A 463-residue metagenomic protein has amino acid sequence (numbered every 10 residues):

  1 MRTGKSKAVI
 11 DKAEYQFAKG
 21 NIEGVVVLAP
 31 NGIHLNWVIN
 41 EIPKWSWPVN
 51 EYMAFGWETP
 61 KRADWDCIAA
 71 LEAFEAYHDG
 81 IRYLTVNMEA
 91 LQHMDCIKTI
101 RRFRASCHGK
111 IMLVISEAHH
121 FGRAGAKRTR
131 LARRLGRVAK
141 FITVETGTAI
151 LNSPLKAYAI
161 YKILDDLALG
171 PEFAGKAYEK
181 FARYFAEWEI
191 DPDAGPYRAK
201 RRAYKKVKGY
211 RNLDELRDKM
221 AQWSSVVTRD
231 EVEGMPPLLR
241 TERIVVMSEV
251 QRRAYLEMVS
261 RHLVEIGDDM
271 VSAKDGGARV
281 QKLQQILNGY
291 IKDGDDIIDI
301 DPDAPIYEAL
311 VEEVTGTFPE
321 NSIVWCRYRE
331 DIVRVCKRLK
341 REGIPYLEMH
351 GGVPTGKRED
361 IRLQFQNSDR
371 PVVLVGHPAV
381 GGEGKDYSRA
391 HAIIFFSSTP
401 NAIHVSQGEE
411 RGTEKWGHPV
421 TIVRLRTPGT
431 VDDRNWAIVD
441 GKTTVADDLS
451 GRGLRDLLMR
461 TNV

Functional and structural regions predicted by a protein language model:
M1-K12: Walker A/P-loop
S6, Q92-D95, I150-P154, I332-C336 (+2 more regions): SF2 helicase motor core recognition
A8, N21-K44, L151, L155 (+1 more regions): Conserved Walker A/P-loop ATP-binding site and its immediately adjacent core in helicase/helicase-like ATPase domains
E23-G24, K44, E51, R62 (+3 more regions): Conserved P-loop NTPase motor "coupling/switch" region that bridges the ATPase
W65-G80, E89-G109: Conserved helix/coil segment N-terminal to the catalytic DExD/H
A118, R123-G125, A157-Y158, A174 (+3 more regions): Interdomain linker/hinge connecting the two RecA-like lobes of the SF2 helicase core
I323-W325, V333-R334, K340, I344-P378: Conserved helicase ATPase core of P-loop NTP-dependent helicases/translocases
P400-S406, T413-V463: A conserved SF2-helicase RecA2
